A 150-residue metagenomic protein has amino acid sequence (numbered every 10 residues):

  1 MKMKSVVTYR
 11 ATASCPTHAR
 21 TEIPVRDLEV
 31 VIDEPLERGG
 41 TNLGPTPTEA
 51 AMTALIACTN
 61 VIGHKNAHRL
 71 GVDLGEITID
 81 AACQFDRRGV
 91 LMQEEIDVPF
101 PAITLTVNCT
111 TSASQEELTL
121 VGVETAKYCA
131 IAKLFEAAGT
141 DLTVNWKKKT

Functional and structural regions predicted by a protein language model:
M1-T53, H64-T150: Extended beta-strand/beta-hairpin segments
L55-T59: Alpha-helical metal-binding/catalytic segments enriched in His/Glu/Asp
